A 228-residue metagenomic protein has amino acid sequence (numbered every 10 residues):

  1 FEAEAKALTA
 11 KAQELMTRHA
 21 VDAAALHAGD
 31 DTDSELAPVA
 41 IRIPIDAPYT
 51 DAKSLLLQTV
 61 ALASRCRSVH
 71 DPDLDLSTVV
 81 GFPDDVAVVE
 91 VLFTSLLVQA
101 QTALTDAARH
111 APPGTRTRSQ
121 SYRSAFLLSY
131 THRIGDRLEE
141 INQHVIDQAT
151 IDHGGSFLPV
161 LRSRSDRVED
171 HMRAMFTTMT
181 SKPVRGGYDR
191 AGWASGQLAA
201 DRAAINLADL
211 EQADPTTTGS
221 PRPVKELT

Functional and structural regions predicted by a protein language model:
A5-H19, L127-I134: Short amphipathic alpha-helical coiled-coil/interface segments
V21-T228: Extended, helix-rich structural scaffolds rather than catalytic motifs
